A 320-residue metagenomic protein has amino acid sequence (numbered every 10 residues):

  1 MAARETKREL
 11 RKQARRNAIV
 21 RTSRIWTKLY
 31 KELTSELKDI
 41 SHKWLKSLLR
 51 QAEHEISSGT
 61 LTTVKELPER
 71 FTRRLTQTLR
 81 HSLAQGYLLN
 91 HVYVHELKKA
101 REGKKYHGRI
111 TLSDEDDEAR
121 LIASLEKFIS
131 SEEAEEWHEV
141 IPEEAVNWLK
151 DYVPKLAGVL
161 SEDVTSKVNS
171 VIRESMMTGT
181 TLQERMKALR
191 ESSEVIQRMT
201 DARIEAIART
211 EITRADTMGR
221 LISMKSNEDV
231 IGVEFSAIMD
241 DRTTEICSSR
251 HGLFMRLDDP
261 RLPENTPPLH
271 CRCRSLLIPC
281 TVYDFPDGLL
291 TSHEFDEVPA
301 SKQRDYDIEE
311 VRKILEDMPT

Functional and structural regions predicted by a protein language model:
M1-R198, T281-T320: N-terminal leader/targeting and assembly helices and adjacent pre-domain segments
V195-F295: Acidic, glycine-rich two-metal-ion catalytic cores of nucleic acid-processing enzymes
